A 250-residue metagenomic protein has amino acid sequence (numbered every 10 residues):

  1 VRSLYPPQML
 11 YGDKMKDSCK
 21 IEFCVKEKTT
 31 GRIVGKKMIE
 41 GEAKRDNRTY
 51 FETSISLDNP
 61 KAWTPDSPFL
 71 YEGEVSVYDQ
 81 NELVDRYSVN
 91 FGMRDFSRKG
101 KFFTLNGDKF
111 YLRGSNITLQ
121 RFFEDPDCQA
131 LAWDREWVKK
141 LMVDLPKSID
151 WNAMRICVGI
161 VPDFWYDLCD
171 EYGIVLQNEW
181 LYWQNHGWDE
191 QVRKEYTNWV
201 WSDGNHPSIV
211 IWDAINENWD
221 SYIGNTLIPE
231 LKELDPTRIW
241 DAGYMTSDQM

Functional and structural regions predicted by a protein language model:
V1-I156, G173-L176, E195-N198, V210-I211 (+1 more regions): Secreted/periplasmic carbohydrate-active enzymes, especially glycoside hydrolases
K140-L141, A153-M250: Substrate-binding/catalytic cleft of secreted carbohydrate-active enzymes, primarily glycoside hydrolases
